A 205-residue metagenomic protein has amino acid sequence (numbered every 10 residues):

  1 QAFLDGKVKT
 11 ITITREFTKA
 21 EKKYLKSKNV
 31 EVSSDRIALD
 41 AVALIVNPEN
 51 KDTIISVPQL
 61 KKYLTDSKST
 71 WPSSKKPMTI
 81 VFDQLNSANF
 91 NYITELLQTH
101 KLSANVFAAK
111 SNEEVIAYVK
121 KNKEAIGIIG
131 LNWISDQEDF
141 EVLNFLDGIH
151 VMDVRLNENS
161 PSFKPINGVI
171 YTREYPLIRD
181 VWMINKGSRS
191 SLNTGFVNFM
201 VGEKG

Functional and structural regions predicted by a protein language model:
Q1-I11, R15-E16, K22-K26, V30-D40 (+1 more regions): Exported/periplasmic ABC-transporter solute-binding proteins
